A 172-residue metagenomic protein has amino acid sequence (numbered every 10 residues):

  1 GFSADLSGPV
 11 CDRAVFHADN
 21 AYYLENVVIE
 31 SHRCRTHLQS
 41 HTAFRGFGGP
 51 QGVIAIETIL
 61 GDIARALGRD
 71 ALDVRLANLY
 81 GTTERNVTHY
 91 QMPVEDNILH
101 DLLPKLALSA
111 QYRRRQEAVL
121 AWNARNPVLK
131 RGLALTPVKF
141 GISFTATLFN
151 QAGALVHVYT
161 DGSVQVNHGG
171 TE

Functional and structural regions predicted by a protein language model:
G1-G52, A124-E172: Gly/Pro-rich active-site capping loops and adjacent beta-alpha segments that organize cofactor/substrate pockets
D5, D12, D19, D62 (+4 more regions): Acidic-enriched, low-complexity/disordered segments with a strong bias for Aspartate over Glutamate
D19, Q51-T58, A66-R69, V94-D101 (+2 more regions): Conserved active-site and cofactor/substrate-binding residues in soluble primary-metabolism enzymes
F44-R85, Y159-V164: Long hydrophobic segments that form regular secondary structure
L79-D161: Helix-loop-helix junctions that connect adjacent transmembrane helices in secondary transporters/permeases, recognized
